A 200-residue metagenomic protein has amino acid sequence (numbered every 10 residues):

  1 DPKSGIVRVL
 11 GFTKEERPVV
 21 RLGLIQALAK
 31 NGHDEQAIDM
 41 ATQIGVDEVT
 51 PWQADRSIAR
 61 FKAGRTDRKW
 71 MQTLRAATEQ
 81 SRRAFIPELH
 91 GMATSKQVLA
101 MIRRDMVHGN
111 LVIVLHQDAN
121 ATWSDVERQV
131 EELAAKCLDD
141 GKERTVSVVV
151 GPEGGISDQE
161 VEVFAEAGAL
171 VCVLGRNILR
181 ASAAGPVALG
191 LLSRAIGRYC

Functional and structural regions predicted by a protein language model:
R8-V114: RNA substrate-binding interface of SAM-dependent RNA methyltransferases
A29, R56, A119, E153 (+1 more regions): Short, glycine/serine-rich, charged loops/turns that create anion-binding and catalytic segments at active sites
M40-I44, T66-D67, Q129-A135, V163-E166 (+1 more regions): Short, solvent-exposed amphipathic alpha-helical segments in soluble enzyme and RNA/protein-processing domains
I58-A59, T122, A181: Generic structural signal for helix capping and beta-alpha/helix-loop junctions
G109-V163, A169-C172: Active-site/ligand-binding-proximal alpha/beta "capping" segment
S157-C200: Structured adenosyl-cofactor binding patch, chiefly the S-adenosyl-L-methionine
